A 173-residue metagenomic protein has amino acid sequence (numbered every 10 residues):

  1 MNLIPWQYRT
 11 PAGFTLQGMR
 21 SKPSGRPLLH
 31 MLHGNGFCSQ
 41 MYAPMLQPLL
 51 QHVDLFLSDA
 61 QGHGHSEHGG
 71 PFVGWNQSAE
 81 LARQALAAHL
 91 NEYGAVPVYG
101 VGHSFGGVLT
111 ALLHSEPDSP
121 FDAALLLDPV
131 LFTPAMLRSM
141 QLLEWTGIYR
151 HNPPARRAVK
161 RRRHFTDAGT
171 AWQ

Functional and structural regions predicted by a protein language model:
M1-L29, L50-D54, F72, L90-G94 (+2 more regions): Alpha/beta-hydrolase fold catalytic core
M19-H68: Conserved HGGG/HGGXW glycine-rich cap/lid loop of the alpha/beta-hydrolase fold
M31, E67-P71, L113, K160-R161: Generic anion/oxyanion-binding catalytic loop in active/binding sites
L46, L86, L113-H114: A conserved amphipathic alpha-helix that caps or lines the catalytic cleft of carbohydrate- and lipid-modifying enzymes
G62-V101, L142-L143: Active-site loop/oxyanion-hole signature of alpha/beta-hydrolase fold enzymes
V96-S139: Conserved hydrolase catalytic core segment
L125-Q173: Flexible "cap/lid" subdomain of the alpha/beta-hydrolase fold that forms the substrate-access gate
